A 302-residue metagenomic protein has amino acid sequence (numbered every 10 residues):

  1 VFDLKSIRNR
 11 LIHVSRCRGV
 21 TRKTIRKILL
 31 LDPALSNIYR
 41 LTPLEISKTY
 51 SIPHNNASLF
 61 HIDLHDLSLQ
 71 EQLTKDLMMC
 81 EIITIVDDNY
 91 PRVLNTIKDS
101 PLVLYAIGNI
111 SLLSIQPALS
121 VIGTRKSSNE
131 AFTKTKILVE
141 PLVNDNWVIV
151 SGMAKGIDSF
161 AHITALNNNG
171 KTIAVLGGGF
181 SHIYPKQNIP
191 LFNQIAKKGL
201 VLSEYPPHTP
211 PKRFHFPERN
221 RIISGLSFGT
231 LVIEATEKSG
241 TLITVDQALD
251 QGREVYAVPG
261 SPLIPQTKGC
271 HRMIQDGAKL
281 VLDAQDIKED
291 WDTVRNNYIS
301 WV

Functional and structural regions predicted by a protein language model:
V1-A131: Short, positively charged patches
D3-K5, I85-V302: Glycine-biased, small-residue-rich flexible motifs in mid-sequence functional cores and linkers
